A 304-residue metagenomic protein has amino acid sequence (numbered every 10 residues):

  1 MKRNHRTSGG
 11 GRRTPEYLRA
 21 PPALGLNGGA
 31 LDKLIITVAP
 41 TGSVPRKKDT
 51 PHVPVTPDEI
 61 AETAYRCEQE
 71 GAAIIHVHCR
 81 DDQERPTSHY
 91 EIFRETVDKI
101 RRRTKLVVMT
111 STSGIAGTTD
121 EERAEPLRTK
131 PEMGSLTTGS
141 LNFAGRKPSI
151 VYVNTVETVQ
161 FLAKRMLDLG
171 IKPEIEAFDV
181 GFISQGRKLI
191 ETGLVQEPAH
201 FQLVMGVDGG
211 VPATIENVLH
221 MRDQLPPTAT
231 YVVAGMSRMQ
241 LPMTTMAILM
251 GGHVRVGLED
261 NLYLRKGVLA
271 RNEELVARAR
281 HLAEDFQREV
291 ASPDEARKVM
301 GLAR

Functional and structural regions predicted by a protein language model:
L26-H52, S135-R146: N-terminal small/glycine-rich loop or linker at the start of catalytic domains across soluble metabolic enzymes
V38, P57, A61, I74-E84 (+1 more regions): Histidine-centered catalytic micro-motifs
G42-E59, T112-D120, P148-Y152, G209-G210 (+1 more regions): Active-site mouth loops of central-metabolism enzymes
K48, A73-E95, V204-M205, G209 (+1 more regions): Glycine-rich, proline-tolerant flexible connector loops at the mouths of alpha/beta enzymes
I60, C67, H78, G134 (+3 more regions): Conserved, mostly hydrophobic/aromatic
R85-T110, L162-M166, M221-T228, E274-A283: Alpha-helix-loop-beta-strand connector modules within alpha/beta enzyme cores
T87-V153: Active-site beta->alpha loop and helix N-cap motifs at the rims of alpha/beta catalytic domains
M133-L258, L269-A270, E274: Catalytic alpha/beta core domains of metabolic enzymes, predominantly
